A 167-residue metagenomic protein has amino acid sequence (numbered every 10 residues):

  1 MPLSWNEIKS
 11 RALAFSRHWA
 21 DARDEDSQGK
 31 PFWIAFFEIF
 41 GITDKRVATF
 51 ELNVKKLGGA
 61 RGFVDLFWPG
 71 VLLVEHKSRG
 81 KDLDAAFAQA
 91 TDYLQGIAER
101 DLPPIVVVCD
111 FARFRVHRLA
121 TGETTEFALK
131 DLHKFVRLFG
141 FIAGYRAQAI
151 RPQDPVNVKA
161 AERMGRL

Functional and structural regions predicted by a protein language model:
M1-A48, G58, M164: Charged, often low-complexity linker/regulatory segments
M1-S16, L57-G62, G70-V71, H76-T91 (+1 more regions): Short, basic/polar, glycine-containing "phosphate-handling" surface segments that engage DNA
E25, E51, E75: Acidic-residue sensor for enzyme active/binding pockets
Q28-P31, K45-R46, L52-N53, D84-F87 (+1 more regions): A short linear-motif detector with a strong N-terminal bias
K45-F67: Catalytic centers of nucleases
